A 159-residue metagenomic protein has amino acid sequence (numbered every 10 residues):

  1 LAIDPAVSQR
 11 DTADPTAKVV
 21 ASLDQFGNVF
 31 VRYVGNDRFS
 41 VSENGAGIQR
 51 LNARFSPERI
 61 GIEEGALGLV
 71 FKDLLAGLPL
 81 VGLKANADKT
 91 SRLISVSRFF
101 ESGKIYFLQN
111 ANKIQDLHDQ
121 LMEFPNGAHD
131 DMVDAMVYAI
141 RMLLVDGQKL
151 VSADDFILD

Functional and structural regions predicted by a protein language model:
L1-L83, I105-D159: RNase H-like, metal-dependent nuclease domains and their acidic two-metal-ion catalytic environment used
P79-L93: Conserved phosphate-binding/catalytic loops in two-lobed NTP-binding clefts
R92-G103, Q120-E123: Short, surface-exposed amphipathic charged segments that create phosphate/polyanion-binding patches used for binding
